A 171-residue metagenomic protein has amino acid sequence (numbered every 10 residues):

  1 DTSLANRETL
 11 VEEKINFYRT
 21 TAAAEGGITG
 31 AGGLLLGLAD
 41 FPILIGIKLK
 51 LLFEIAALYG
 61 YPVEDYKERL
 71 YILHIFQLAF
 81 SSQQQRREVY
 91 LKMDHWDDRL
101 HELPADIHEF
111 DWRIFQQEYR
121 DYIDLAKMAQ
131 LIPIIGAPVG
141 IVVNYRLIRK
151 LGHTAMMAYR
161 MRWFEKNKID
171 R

Functional and structural regions predicted by a protein language model:
D1-E25, K50-R171: Terminal, membrane-proximal amphipathic helices and intrinsically disordered targeting/regulatory segments
E25-L44, P133-V139: Conserved phosphate/anionic-ligand binding catalytic regions in large, soluble enzymes, centered on
L44-K50: Short acidic alpha-helix initiation/capping motifs at coil-to-helix transition points, especially at protein N-termini
